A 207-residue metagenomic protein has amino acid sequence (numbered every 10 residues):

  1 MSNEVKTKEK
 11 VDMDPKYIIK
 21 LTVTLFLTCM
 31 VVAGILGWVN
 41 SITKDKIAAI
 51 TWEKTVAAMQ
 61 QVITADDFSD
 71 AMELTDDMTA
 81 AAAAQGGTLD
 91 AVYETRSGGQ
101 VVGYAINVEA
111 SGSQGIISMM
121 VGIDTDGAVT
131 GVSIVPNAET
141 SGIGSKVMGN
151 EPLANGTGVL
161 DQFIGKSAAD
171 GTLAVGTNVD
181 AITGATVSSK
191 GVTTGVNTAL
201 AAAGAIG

Functional and structural regions predicted by a protein language model:
S2-G207: Flexible, solvent-exposed loop/hinge segments and secondary-structure transition points
